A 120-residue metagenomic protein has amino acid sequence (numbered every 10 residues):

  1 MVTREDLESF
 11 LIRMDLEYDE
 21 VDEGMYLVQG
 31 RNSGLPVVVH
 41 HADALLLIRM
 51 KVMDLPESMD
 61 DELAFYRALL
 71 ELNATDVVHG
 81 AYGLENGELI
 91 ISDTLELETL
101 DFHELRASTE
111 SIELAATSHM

Functional and structural regions predicted by a protein language model:
M1-G34, A74-V77, A81-L84: Charge-rich, low-complexity N-terminal segments
F10, M14, A68, L72-T75 (+1 more regions): Conserved short hydrophobic interaction patches
M25-Y26, L45-L46, L89: Hydrophobic residues embedded in beta-strands of well-ordered beta-sheets
S33-V37, E98-T99: Short, charged/polar, Gly/Pro-enriched secondary-structure boundary elements
L35-S58: The feature represents the first ordered module of a protein
K51-E88: Short, internal acidic amphipathic alpha-helical interface segments that mediate docking to partner proteins
H79-Y82, N86-E110, L114-S118: Well-ordered alpha/beta subsegment
